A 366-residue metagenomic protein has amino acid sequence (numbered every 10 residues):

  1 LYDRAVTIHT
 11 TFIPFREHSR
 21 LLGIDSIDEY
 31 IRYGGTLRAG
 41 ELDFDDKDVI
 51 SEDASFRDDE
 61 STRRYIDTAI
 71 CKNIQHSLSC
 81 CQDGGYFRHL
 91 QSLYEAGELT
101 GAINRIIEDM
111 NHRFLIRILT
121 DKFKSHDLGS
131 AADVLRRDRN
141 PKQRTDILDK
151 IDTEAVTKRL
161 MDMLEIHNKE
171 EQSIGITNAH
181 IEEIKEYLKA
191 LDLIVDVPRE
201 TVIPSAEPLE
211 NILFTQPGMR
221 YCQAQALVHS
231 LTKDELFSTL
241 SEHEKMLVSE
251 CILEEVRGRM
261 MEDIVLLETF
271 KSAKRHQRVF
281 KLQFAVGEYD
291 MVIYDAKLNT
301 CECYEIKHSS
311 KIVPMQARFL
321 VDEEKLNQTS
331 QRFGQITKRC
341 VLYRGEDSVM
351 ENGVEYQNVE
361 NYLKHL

Functional and structural regions predicted by a protein language model:
Y2-R16: A short helix-turn-beta junction within AAA+ P-loop NTPase domains corresponding to the substrate/partner-engaging
F12-S26: Conserved AAA+ ATPase core "coupling" helix
G23-I103: Conserved AAA+ ATPase small/helical "lid" subdomain
A69-Y289: Accessory nucleic acid-recognition modules appended to NTPase machines
I252, I312-M315, D347-E351: Short, charged/polar "capping" segments at the starts of alpha-helices and the immediately preceding loops
T269, Y289-M315, R339: Conserved catalytic cores of phosphodiester-cleaving nucleases, focusing on short active-site segments
S309-Q335: Short, charged, amphipathic alpha-helix that recurs within catalytic cores of restriction-modification and other
T337-L366: Domain-level recognition of nuclease-like catalytic cores that cleave nucleotide substrates
